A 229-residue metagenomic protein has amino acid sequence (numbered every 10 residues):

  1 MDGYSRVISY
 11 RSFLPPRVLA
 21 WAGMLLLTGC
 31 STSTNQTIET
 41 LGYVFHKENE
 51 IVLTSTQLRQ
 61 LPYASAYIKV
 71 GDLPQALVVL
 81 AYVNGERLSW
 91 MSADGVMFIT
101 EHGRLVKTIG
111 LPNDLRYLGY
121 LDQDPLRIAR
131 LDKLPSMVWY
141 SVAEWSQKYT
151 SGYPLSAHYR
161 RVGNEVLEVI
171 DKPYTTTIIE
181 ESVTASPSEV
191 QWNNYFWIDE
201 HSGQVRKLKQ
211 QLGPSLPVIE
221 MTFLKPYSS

Functional and structural regions predicted by a protein language model:
D2-A20: Bacterial N-terminal signal peptides that target proteins for export
L26-G29: C-terminal motif of bacterial Sec signal peptides marking the signal peptidase cleavage site
S31-L111, R116-Y117, P135-S229: Acidic, serine/threonine-rich low-complexity disordered tracts
P125-L126: Surface-exposed beta-loop interaction hotspot
A129-P135: C-terminal partner/receptor-binding element of secreted or periplasmic proteins
